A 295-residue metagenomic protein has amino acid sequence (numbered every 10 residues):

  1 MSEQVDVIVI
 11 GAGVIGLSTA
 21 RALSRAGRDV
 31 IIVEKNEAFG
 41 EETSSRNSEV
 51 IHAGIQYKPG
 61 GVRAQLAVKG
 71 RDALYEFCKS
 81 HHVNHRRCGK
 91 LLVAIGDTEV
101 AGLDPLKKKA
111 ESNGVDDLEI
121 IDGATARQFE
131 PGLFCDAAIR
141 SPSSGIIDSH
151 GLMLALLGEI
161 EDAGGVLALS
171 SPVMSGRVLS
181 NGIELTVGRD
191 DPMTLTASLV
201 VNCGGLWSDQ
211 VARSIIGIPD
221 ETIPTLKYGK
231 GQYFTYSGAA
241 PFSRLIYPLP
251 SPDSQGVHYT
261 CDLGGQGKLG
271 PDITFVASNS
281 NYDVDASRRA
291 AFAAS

Functional and structural regions predicted by a protein language model:
V5-I32: N-terminal Rossmann-like FAD-binding beta1-loop-alpha1 element of flavoenzymes
A12, I95, G204-G205: Glycine-rich, N-terminal phosphate-binding loop of Rossmann-like dinucleotide-binding domains
I15, A38, W207: Conserved Rossmann-like nucleotide-cofactor binding loop
A22, I51, V83-R86, T194 (+2 more regions): Active-site substrate-recognition segment that forms the wall of the catalytic cavity or substrate channel
R25-R46: Glycine-rich FAD pyrophosphate-binding loop
E49-T125, C135, G256-V257: Dinucleotide-binding Rossmann-like beta1-alpha1 core, especially the glycine-rich loop that anchors the ADP
P59-K69, V93-G102, R140-G158, A168 (+1 more regions): Short beta-strand to alpha-helix junction loop
I139-L199, Q210: Helical element adjacent to the flavin cofactor pocket in flavoenzyme catalytic cores
